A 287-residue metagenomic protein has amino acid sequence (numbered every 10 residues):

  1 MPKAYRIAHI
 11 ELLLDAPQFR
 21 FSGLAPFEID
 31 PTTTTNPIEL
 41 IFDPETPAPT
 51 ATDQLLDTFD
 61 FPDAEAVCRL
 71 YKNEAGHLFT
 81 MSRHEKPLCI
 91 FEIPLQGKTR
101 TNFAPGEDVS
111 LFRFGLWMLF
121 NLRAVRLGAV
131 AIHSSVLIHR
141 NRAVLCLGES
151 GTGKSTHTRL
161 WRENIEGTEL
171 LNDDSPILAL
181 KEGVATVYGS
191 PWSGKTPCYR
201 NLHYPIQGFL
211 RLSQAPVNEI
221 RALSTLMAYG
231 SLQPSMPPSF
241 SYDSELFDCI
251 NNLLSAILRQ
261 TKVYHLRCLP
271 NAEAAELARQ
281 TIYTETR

Functional and structural regions predicted by a protein language model:
M1-L145, E149-S150, L160-E169, I177-R287: A noncatalytic interaction/capping subdomain that flanks phosphate/NTP-handling catalytic cores
K154: Conserved lysine of the Walker
H157: Hydrophobic positions on the alpha1 helix immediately C-terminal to the Walker A/P-loop
